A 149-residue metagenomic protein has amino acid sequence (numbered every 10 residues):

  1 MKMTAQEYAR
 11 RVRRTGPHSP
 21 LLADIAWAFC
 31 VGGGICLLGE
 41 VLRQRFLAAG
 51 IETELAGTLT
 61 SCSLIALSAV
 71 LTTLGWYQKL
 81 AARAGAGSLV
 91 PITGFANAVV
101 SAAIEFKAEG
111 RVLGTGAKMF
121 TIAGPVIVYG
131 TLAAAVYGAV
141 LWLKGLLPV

Functional and structural regions predicted by a protein language model:
M1-A9: Short, charged cytosolic
A9-D24, E109-K118: Cytosolic juxtamembrane amphipathic/interface segments immediately preceding and feeding into a transmembrane helix
I25-C30, T58-C62: Hydrophobic alpha-helical transmembrane segments
V31-V41, L64-T72, A134-G138: Hydrophobic core segments of alpha-helical transmembrane domains in multi-pass membrane transport and ion-translocation
A49-S68: Loop-to-helix transition at the N-terminal end of transmembrane alpha-helices
W76-R111: Mid-chain, well-packed structural core segment of small domains
G116-L132: Individual transmembrane alpha-helices with interfacial aromatic-anchor signatures
V136-V149: Juxtamembrane boundary at the C-terminal end of a transmembrane helix
